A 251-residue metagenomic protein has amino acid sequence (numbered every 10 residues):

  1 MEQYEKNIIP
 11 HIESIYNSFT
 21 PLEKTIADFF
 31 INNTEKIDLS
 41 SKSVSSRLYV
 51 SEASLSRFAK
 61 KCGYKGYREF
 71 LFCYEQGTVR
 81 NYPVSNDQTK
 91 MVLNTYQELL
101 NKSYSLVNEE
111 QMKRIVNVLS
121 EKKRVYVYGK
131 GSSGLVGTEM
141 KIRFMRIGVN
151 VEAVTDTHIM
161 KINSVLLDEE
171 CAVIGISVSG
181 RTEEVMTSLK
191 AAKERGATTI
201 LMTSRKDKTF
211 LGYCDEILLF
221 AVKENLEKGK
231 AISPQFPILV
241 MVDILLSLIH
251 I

Functional and structural regions predicted by a protein language model:
Y4-P10, S14-D28, N32-D38, K42-R114: HTH-adjacent hinge/linker in prokaryotic transcriptional regulators
S120-V240, I244-S247: Glycine-rich phosphate-binding loops that contact phosphosugars or nucleotide phosphates
H250-I251: Conserved small/polar residues in nucleotide/adenosyl-binding loops
